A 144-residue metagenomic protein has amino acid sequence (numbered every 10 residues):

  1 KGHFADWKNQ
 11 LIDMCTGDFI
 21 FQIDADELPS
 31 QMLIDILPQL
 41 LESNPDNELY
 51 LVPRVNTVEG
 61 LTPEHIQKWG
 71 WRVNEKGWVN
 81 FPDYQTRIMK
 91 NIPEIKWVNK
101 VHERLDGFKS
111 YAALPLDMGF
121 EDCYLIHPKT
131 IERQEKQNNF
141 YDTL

Functional and structural regions predicted by a protein language model:
K1-G2: Short, acidic/turn-prone active-site loops that include or flank metal/cofactor- and phosphate-binding residues
A5-D13, F19, L28-L144: Catalytic-site signature of metal-activated, phosphate-bearing donor transferases, centered on the GT-A/GT-A-like
A25: Walker B catalytic motif
